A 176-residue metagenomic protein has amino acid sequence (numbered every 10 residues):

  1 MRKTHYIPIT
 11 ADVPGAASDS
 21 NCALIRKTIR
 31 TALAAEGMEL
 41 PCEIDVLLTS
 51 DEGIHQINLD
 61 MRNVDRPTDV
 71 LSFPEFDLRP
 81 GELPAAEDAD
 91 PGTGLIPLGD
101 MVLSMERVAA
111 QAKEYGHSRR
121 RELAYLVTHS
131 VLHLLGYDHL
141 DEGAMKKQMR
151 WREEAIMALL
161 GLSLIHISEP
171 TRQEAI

Functional and structural regions predicted by a protein language model:
M1-A124, L132-L164, S168: An acidic/histidine-cluster motif and surrounding catalytic segment that typifies divalent-metal-assisted enzyme active
E169-R172, I176: Positively charged, low-complexity/disordered segments
